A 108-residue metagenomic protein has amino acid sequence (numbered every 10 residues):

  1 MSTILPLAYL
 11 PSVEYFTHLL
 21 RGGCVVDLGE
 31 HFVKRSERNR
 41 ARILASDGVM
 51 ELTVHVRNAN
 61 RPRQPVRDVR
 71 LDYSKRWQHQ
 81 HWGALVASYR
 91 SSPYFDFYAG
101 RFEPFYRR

Functional and structural regions predicted by a protein language model:
M1-E30: Short, extreme N-terminal leader segments that mark the start of a protein/domain
E14-T17, R35-N39: A short acidic (Asp/Glu
S36-R107: A basic- and aromatic-enriched beta-loop-alpha substructure that forms the phosphate/nucleotide- and DNA/RNA-contacting
